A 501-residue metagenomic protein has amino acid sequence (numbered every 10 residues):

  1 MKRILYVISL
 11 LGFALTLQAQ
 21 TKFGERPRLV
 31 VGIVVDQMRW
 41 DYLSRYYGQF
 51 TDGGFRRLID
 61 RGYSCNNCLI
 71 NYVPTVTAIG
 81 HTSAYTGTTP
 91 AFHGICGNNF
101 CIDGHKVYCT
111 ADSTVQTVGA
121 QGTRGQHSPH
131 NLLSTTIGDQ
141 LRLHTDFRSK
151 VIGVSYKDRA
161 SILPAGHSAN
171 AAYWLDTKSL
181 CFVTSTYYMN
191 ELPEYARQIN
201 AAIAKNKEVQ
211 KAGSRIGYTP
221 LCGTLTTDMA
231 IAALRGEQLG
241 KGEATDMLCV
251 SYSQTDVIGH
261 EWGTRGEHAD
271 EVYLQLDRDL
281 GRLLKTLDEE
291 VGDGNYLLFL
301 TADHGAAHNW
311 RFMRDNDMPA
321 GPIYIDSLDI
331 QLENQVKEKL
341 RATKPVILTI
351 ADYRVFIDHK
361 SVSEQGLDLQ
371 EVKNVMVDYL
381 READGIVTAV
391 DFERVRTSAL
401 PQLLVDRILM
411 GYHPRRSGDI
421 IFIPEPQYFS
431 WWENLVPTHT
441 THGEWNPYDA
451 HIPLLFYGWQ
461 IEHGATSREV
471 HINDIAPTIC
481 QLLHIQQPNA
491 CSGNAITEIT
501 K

Functional and structural regions predicted by a protein language model:
M1-E25: Bacterial Sec-dependent N-terminal signal peptides
P27-R39, L58, A84, L141 (+7 more regions): Beta-strand elements within well-structured catalytic alpha/beta cores of enzymes that handle phosphate/sulfate esters
L43-F92, K150-I152: Short, structured active-site-proximal loop/turn typified by the sulfatase FGly-forming signature C/S-X-P-X-R
F50, N67, V76, N98-Q126 (+5 more regions): Secreted, luminal/periplasmic, and some membrane-associated catalytic domains that remodel anionic oxygen-ester
R56, S134-L143, D352-V390, R468-N494: Non-catalytic, well-ordered alpha-helical segments in soluble enzyme domains
T89, G94-A244, S253-H260, E382-G385 (+1 more regions): His/Asp/Glu-rich, glycine-adjacent segments that coordinate divalent cations and/or stabilize oxyanion chemistry on
P220-G242, T255-Y296, V375, Y379 (+1 more regions): A long, amphipathic alpha-helix that forms part of the scaffold/cap immediately adjacent to metal-dependent active
D326-L367, H439-L483, T497-K501: Substrate-binding rim/cap in mid-to-C-terminal beta-strand-loop elements of soluble/periplasmic
